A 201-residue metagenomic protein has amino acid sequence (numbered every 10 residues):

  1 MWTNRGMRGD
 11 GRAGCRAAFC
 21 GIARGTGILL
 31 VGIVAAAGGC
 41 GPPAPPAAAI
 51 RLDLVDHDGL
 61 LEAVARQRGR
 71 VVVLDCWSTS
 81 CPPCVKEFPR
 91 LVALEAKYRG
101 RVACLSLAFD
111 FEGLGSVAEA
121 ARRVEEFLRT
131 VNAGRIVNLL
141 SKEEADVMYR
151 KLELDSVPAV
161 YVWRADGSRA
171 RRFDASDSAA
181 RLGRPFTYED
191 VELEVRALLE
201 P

Functional and structural regions predicted by a protein language model:
M1-L54, R171-F173, E192, P201: N-terminal targeting signals for export/organelle localization
R51-V72: A short beta-strand-turn-helix
V55, V137-S141: Short acidic-hydrophobic, aromatic-tinged amphipathic segments that line or gate anion-handling sites
R68-R70, G100, A133, L154: Active-site acidic short loop of glycosyltransferases
R70-V72, W77-S80, S156: Short pre-active-site segment immediately N-terminal to redox-active cysteine/selenocysteine motifs in thiol-based
K86-V131, S141-M148: Structural microenvironment flanking redox-active thiols in thiol-disulfide oxidoreductases
R135-I136, E153-Y161: Structural micro-motif
V162-P201: Thiol-/selenol-based redox modules, centered on thioredoxin-like and closely related oxidoreductase domains
